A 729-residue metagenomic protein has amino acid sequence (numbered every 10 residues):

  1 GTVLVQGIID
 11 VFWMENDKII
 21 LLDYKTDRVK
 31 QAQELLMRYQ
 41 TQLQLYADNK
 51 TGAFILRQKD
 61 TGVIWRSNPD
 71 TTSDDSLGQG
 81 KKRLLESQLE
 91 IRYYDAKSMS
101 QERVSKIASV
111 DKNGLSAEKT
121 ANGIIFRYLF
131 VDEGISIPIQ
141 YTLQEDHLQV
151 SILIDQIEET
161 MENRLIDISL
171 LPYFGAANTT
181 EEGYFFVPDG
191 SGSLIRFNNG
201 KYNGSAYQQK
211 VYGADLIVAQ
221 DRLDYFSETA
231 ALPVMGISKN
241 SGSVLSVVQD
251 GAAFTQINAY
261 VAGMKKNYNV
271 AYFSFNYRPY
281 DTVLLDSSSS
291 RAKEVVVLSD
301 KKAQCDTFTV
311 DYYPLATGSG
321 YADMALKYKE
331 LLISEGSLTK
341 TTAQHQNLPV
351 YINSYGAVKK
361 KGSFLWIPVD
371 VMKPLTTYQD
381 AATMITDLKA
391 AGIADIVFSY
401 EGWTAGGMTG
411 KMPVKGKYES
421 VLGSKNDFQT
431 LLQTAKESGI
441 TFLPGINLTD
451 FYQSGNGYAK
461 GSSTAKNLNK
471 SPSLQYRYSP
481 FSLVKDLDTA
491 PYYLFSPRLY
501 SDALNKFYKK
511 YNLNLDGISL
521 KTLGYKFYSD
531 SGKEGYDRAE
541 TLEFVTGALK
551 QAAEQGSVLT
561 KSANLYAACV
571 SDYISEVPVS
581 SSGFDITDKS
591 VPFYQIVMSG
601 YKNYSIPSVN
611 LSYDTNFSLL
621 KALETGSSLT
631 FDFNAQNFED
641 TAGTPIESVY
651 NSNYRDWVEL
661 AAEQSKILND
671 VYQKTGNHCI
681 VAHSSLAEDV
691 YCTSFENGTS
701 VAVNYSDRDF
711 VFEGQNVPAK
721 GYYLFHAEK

Functional and structural regions predicted by a protein language model:
G1-Y46: Structural signature of nuclease core domains in nucleic-acid processing machines
V5-I9, I135-I137, G698: Short beta-strand or tight-loop elements that sit immediately N-terminal to catalytic metal-binding acidic residues
L45-L375, A382-I396: Carbohydrate-recognition beta-sandwich/jelly-roll modules in extracellular/periplasmic carbohydrate-active proteins
T51-R57, S76, E228-T229, I237-Y272 (+4 more regions): Active-site-proximal substrate-binding groove within the catalytic cores of carbohydrate-active enzymes
G134, V150, I393-T404, T441-L448 (+1 more regions): Short acidic catalytic loops
I152, L388, A435, K521 (+2 more regions): Conserved, mostly hydrophobic/aromatic
M324-E335, T377-D380, M384-D387, Y492-S519: An active-site-proximal structural segment forming one wall of the substrate-binding cleft that immediately precedes
Q346-Q433, E437-Y500, Y525: Aromatic-lined carbohydrate-binding/catalytic grooves of carbohydrate-active enzymes
